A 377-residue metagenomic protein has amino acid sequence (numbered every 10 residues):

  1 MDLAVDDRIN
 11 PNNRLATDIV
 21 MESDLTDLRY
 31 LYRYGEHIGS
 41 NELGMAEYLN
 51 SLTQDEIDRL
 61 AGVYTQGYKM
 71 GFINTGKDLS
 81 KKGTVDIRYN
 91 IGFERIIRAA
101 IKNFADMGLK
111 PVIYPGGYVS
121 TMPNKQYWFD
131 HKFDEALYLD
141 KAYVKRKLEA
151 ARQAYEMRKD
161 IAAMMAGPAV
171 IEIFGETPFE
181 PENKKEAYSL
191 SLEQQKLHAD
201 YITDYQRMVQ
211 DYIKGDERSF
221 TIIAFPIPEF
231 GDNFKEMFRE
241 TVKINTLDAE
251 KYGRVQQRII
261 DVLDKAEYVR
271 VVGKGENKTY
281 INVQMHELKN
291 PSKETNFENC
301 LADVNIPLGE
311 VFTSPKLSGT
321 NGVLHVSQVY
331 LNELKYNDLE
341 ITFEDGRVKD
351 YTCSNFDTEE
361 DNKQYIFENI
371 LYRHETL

Functional and structural regions predicted by a protein language model:
M1-S318: Active-site bordering "gate/hinge" segments that shape substrate access to catalytic or cofactor-binding pockets
E229, N290, L331-E333, T358: A broad, structure-centric signal for solvent-exposed, well-ordered loop/edge residues that line or flank functional
A266-V269, Y336-D338, V348: A broad structural signal for short, well-ordered beta-strand segments within beta-sheet-rich domains
H286-L288, S327-V329, E344, C353-F356: Histidine- and/or cysteine-centered catalytic micro-motif in compact active-site loops
A302-E340: Conserved AWS/pre-SET-to-SET junction and N-terminal core of the SET lysine methyltransferase domain, specifically
L339-L377: Structured, hydrophobic secondary-structure cores that serve as assembly/anchoring elements
